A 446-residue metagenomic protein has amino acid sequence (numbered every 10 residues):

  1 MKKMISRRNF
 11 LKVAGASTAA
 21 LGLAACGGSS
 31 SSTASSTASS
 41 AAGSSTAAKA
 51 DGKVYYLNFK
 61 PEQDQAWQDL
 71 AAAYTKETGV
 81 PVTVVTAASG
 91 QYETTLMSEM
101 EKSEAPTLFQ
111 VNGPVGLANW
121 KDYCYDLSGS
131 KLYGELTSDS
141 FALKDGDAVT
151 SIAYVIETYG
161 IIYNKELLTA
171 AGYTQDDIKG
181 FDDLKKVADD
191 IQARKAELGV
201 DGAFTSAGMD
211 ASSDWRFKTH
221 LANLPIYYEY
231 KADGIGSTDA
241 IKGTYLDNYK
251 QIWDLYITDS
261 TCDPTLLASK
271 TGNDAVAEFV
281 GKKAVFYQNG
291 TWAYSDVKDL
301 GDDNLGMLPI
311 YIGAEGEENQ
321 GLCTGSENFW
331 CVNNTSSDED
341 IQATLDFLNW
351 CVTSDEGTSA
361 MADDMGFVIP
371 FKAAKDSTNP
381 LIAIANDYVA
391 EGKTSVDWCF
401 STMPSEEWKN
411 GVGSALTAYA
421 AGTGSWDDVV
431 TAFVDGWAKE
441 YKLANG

Functional and structural regions predicted by a protein language model:
A42-G43, A48, N112-Y163, R216 (+2 more regions): Hinge/lid segment of periplasmic solute-binding proteins
S45, T150-Y154, Y159, K185-T238: Extracytoplasmic/periplasmic solute-binding protein
A72, K76-E77, P81, A170-A171 (+1 more regions): Extracytoplasmic/periplasmic substrate-recognition and gating elements
A73-S138, T150, E166-G172, K179 (+3 more regions): Extracytoplasmic "Venus flytrap"/periplasmic binding protein-like
E99, P106-T107, Y133-L168, G202 (+2 more regions): A structural signal for short loop-to-beta-strand junctions that line the ligand-binding cleft of periplasmic/secreted
D126-S140, A203-F204, G208-A211, I226-Q251 (+4 more regions): Short, solvent-exposed loop/beta-turn-alpha elements that line the ligand-binding surface or hinge of extracytoplasmic
T169, A193, T258, E356 (+2 more regions): Conserved C-terminal helix/tail region of periplasmic/extracytoplasmic solute-binding proteins
A188-D189, I235-S269: Glycine-centered hinge/linker elements that transmit conformational signals in sensory and ligand-binding systems
